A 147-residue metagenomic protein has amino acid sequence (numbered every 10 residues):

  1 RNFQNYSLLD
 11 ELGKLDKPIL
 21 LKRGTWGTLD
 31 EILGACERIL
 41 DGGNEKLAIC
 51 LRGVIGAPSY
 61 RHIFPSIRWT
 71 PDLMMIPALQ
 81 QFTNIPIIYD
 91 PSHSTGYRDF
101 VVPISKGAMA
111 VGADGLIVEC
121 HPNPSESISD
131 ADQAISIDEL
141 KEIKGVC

Functional and structural regions predicted by a protein language model:
F3-C120: Catalytic alpha/beta core domains of metabolic enzymes, predominantly
P122-C147: C-terminal helical cap(s) of enzyme catalytic domains, especially alpha/beta-barrels
